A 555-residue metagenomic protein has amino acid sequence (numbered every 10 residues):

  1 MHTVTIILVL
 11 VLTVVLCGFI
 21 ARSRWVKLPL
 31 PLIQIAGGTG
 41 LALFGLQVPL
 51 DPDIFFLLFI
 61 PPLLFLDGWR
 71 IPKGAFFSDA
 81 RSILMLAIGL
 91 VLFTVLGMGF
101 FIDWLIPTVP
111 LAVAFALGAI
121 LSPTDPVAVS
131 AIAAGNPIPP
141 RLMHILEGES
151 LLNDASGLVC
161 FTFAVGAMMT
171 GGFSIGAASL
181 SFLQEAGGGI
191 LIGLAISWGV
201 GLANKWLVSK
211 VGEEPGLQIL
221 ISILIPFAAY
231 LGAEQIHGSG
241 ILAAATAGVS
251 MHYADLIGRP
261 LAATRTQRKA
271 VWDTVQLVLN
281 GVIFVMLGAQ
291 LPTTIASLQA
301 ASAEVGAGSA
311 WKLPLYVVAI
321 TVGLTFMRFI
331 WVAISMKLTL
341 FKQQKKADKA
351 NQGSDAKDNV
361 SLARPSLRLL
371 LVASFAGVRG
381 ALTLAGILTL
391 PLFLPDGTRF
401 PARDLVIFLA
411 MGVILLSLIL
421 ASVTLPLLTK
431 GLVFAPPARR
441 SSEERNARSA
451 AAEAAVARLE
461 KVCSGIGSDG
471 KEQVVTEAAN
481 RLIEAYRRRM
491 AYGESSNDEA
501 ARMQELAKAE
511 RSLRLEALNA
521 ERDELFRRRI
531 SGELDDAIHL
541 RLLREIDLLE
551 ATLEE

Functional and structural regions predicted by a protein language model:
M1-E443, K461, A509, L525-E545 (+1 more regions): Transmembrane helical cores of multi-pass secondary ion antiporters/exchangers
F434-E555: Cytosolic C-terminal regulatory domains/tails of membrane transporters and channels
